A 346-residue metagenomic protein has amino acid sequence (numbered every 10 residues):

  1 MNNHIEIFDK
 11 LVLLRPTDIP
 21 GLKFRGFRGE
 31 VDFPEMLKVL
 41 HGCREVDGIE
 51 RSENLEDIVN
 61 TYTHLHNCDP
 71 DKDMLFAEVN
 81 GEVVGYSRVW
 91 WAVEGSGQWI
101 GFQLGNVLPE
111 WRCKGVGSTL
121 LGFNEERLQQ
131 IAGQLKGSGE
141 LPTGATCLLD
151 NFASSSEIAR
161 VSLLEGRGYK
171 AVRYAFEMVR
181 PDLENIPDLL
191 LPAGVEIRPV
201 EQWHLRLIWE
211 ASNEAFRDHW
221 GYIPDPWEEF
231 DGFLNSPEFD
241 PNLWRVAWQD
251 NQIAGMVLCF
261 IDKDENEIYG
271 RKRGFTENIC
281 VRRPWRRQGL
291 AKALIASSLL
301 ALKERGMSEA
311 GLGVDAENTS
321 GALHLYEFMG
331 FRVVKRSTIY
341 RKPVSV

Functional and structural regions predicted by a protein language model:
M1-P16, W91-A193, T338-K342: Acyl-donor-binding surface of acyltransferase catalytic domains
N2-Y62, L190-D225, I253: Short amphipathic alpha-helix that is part of the acyltransferase structural core
R25-E30, H41-G133, E140-L141, Q249 (+1 more regions): Conserved donor-binding loop and adjoining core beta-sheet/short helix segment in diverse acyl/aminoacyl transferases
D73-F76, L243-V246, A296: Hydrophobic beta-strand residues of extracellular immunoglobulin-like
Q103, L149-N151, T276, A310-V314: Conserved hydrophobic beta-strand within the GNAT/NAT acetyltransferase core sheet that lines the active-site cleft
C113-Q130, N278-V281, R287-L300, E304 (+2 more regions): Conserved acetyl-CoA-binding loop-helix of GNAT-fold acetyltransferases
R160, L164, Y326, F331: Conserved active-site tyrosine of GNAT-family acetyltransferases
Y174, E184-G274: Flexible, substrate/cofactor-facing loop regions flanked by secondary structure within enzyme catalytic domains
